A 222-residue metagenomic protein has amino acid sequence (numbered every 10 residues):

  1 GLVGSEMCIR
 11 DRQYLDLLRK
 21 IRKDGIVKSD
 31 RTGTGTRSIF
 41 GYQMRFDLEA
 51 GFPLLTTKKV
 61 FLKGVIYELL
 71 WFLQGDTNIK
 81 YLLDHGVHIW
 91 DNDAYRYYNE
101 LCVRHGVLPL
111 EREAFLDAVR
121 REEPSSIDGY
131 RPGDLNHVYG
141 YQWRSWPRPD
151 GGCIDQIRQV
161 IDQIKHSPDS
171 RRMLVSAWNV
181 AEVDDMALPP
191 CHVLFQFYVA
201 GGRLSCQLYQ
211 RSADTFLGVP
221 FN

Functional and structural regions predicted by a protein language model:
L2-I9: Short, small-residue-biased leader/transition segments that mark boundaries at the very start of proteins
R10-N222: Terminal, non-catalytic protein-protein interaction segments that mediate quaternary/complex assembly
